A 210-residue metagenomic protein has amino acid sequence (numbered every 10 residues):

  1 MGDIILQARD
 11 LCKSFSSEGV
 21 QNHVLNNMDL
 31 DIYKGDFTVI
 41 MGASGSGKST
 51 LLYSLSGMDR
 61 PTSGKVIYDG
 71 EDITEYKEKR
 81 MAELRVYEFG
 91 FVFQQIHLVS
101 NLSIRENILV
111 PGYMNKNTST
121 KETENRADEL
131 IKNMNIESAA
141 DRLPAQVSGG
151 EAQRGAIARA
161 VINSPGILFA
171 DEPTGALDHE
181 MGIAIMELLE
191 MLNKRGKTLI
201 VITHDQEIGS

Functional and structural regions predicted by a protein language model:
I5-G209: ABC family nucleotide-binding domain
